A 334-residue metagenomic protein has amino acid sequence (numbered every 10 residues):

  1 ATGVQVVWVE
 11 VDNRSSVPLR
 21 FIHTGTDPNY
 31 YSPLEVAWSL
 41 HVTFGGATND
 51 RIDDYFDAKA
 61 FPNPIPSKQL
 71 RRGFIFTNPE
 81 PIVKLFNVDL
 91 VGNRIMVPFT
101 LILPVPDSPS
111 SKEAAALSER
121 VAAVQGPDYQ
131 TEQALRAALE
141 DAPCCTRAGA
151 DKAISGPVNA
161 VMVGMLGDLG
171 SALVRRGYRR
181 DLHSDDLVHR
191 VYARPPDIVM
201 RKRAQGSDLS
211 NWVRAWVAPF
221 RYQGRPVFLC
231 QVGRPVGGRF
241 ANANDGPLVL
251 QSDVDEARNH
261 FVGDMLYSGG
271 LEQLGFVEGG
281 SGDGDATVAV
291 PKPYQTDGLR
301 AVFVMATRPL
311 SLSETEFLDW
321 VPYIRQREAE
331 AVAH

Functional and structural regions predicted by a protein language model:
T2-W8: Short, solvent-exposed loop/turn segments enriched in Ser/Thr/Gly
D12-P66, R71: The feature marks short-to-medium sequence segments in extracytoplasmic or secretory-pathway proteins
V17-G25, F86-V88, G170-V174: Short, hydrophobic/aromatic beta-strand segments
N29-Y31, F56-A123: Surface-exposed edge beta-strand/loop patches
F61-P62, S155-V163, A243-Q251: Second-shell loop/turn segments in exported
E119-D151, S281, A286: Compositionally biased P/S/T/G-rich terminal and signal peptide-adjacent segments that lie outside catalytic cores
A142-A172: Terminal, regulation- and interaction-focused segments at domain boundaries
D181-A331: A cross-kingdom signal targeting lumenal/periplasmic-facing segments of multi-pass membrane and secretory-pathway
